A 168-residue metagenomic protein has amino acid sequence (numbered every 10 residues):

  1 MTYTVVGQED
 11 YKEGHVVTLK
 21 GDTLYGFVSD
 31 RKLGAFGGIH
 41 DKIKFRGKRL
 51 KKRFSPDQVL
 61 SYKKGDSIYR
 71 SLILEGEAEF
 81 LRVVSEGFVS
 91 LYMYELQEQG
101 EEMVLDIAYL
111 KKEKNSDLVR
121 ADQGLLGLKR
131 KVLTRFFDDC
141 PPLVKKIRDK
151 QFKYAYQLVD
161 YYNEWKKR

Functional and structural regions predicted by a protein language model:
M1-D10: Bacterial Sec-dependent N-terminal signal peptides
K12-V144: Aromatic-patch recognition
T134-R168: C-terminal partner/receptor-binding element of secreted or periplasmic proteins
